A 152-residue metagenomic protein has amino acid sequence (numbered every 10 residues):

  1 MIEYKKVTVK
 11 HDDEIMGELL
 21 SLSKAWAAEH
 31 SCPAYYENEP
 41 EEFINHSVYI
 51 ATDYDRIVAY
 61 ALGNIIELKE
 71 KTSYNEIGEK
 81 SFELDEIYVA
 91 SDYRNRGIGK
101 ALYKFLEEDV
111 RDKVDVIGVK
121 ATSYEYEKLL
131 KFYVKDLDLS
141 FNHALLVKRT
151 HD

Functional and structural regions predicted by a protein language model:
M1-A34: Short amphipathic alpha-helix that is part of the acyltransferase structural core
A27-T52: Active-site rim helix/loop that mediates acceptor-substrate recognition in acyltransferases
I50, R56-I65, E83, Y88: Conserved beta-strand in the GNAT
L62-F82: Conserved acyl-donor/pantetheine-binding loop and adjacent beta-alpha core of acyl/acetyltransferases and related
L68, K120-T122, L130, V134-D152: Conserved catalytic-core motifs of GNAT/GCN5-like acyltransferases
N75-S91, A144: Conserved acetyl-CoA binding element of GNAT-fold acetyltransferases
V89, N95-E108: Conserved acetyl-CoA-binding loop-helix of GNAT-fold acetyltransferases
V110-T122: Conserved GNAT acetyl-CoA-binding A-motif
